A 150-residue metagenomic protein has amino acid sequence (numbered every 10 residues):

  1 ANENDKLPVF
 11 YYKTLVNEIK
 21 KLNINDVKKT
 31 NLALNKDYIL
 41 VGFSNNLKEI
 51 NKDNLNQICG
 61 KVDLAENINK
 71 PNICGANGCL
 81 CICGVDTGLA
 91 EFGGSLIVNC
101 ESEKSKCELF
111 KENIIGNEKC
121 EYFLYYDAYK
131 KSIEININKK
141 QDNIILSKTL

Functional and structural regions predicted by a protein language model:
A1-L150: Long, compositionally biased, intrinsically disordered regions
